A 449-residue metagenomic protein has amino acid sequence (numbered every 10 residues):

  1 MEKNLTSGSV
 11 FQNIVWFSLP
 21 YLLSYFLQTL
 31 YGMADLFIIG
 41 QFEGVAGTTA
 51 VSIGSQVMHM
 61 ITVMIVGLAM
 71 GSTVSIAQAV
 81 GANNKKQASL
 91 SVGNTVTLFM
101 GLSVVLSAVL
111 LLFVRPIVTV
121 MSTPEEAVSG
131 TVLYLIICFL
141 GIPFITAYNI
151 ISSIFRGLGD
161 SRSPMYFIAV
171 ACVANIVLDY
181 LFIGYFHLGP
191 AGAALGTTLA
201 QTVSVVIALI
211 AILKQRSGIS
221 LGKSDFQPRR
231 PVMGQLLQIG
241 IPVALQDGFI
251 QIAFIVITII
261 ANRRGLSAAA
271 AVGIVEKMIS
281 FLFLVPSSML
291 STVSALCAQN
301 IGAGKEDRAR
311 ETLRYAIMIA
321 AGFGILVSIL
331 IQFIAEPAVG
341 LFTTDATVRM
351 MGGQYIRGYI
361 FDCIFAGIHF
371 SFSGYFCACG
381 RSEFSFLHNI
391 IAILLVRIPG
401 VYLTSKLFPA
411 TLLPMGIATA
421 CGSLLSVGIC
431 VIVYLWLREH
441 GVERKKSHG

Functional and structural regions predicted by a protein language model:
M1-S18, I76-P143, Y185-I241, C297-D362 (+1 more regions): Short alpha-helical transmembrane segments in multi-pass integral membrane proteins
Q12-T73, A77, I241-A261: Signature of the first transmembrane helix
W16-G32, I137, A171, A200-S204 (+4 more regions): Transmembrane helical elements of multi-pass membrane transporters/channels
Y21, Y25, F37, V74 (+15 more regions): Transmembrane alpha-helix boundary and packing residues in multipass membrane permease domains and related
L23, L27, Y31, I61 (+14 more regions): Residue-level hotspots within pore-lining transmembrane alpha-helices of multi-pass secondary transporters
L30-T49, V118-E125, L181-L188, G248-F281 (+3 more regions): Helix-terminus/linker motif at the lipid-water interface of multi-pass membrane proteins
T48-A108, I145-P164, T258, A271-A335 (+1 more regions): Small-residue-rich hydrophobic transmembrane alpha-helices
C138-R156, P164-C172, A193-V206, S287-L290 (+3 more regions): Short runs within selected transmembrane alpha-helices of multi-pass transporters and secretion channels
